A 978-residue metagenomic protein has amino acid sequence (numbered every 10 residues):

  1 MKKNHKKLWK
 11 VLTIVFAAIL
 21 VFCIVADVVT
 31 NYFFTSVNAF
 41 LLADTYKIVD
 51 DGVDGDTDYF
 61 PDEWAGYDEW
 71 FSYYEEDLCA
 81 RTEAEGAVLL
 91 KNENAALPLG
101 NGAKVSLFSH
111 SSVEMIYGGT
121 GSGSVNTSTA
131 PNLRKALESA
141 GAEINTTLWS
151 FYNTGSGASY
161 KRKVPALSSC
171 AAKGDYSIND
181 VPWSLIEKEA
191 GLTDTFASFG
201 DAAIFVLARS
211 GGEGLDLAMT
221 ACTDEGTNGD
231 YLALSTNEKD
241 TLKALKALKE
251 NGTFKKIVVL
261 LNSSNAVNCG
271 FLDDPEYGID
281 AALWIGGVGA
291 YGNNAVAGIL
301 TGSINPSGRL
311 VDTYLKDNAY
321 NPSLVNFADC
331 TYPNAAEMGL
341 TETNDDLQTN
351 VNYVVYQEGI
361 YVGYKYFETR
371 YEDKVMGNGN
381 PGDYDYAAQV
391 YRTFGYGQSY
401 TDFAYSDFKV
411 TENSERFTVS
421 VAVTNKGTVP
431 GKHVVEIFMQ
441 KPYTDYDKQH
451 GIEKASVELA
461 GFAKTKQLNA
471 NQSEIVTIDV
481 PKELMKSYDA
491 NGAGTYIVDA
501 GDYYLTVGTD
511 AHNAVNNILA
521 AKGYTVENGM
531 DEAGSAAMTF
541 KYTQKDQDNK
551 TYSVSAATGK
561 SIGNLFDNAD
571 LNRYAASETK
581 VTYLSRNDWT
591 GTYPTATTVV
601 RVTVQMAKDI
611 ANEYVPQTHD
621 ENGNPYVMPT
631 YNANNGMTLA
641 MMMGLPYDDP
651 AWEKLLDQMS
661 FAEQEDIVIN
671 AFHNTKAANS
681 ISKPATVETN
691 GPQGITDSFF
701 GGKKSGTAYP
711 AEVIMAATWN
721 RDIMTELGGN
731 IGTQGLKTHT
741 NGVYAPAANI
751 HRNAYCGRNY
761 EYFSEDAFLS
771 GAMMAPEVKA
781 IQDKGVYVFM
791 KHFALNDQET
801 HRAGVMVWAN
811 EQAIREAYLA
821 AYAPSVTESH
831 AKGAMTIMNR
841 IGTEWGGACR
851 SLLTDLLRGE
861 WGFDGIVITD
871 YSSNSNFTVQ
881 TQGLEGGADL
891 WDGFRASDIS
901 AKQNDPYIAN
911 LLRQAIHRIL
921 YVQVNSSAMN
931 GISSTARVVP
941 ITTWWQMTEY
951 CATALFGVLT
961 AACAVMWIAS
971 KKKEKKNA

Functional and structural regions predicted by a protein language model:
M1-S487, I497-Y503, A511, I562-A978: Glycoside hydrolase catalytic-domain context in secreted enzymes
K482-T558: Terminal connector regions
